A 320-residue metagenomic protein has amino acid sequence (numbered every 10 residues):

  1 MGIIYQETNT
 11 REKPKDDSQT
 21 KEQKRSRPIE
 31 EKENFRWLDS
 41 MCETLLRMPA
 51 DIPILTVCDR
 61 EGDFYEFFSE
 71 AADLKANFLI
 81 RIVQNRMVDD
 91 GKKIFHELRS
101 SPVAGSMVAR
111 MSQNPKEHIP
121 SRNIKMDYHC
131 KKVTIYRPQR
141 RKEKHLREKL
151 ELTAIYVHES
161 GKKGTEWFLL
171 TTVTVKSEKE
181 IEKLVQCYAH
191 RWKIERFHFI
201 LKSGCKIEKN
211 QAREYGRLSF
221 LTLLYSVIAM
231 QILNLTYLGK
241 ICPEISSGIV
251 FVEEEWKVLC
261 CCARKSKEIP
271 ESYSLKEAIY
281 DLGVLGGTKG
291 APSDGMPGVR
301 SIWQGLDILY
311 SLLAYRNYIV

Functional and structural regions predicted by a protein language model:
M1-V320: Single, function-defining residue in the core of a domain
